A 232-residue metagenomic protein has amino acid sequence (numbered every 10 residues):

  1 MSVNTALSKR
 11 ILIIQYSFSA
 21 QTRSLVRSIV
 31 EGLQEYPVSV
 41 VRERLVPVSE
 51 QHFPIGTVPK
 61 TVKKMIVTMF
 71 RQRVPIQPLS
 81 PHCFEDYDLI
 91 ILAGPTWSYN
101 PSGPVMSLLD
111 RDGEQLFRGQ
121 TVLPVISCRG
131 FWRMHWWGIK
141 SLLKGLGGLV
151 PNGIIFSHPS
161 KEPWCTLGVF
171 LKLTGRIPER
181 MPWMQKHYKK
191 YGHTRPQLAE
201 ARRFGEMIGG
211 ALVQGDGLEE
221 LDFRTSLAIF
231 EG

Functional and structural regions predicted by a protein language model:
M1-G94, Y99-G103, S107-E114, R118 (+1 more regions): N-terminal beta1-alpha1-beta2 submodule of the flavodoxin-like/Rossmannoid cofactor-binding fold
T57-V62, S141-L142, V169-K172: Short, hinge-like loop/turn segments at secondary-structure boundaries
V62-R73, K140-F156, I177-Q185: A broadly tuned preference for mixed-charge, low-complexity surface segments
G94, I126-R129, Y191: Second-shell loop/turn segments in exported
T121-G168: Short, glycine-/small-residue-rich phosphate/pyrophosphate-handling segment
S160-G232: Glycine-rich phosphate/pyrophosphate-binding loop and the adjoining helix
